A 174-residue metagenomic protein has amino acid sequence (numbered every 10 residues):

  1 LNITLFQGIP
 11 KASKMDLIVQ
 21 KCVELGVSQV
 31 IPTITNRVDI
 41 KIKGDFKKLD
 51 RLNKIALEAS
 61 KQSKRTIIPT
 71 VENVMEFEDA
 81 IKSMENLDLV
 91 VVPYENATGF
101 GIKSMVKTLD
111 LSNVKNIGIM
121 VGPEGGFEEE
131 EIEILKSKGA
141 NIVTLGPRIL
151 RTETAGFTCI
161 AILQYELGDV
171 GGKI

Functional and structural regions predicted by a protein language model:
L1-V92: RNA substrate-binding interface of SAM-dependent RNA methyltransferases
Q7-G8, P69, E124, R148 (+1 more regions): Glycine- and other small-residue-rich loops at beta-strand/loop junctions that grip anionic moieties
K14, E76, G126, T154-A155: Residue-level recognition of oxygen-bearing side chains
M75-I81, T98-F100, L150: A short acidic, often aromatic-flanked loop/helix-cap motif at beta-alpha or helix-coil junctions that lines enzyme
D88-I132, A140-T144: Active-site/ligand-binding-proximal alpha/beta "capping" segment
E129-I174: Structured adenosyl-cofactor binding patch, chiefly the S-adenosyl-L-methionine
